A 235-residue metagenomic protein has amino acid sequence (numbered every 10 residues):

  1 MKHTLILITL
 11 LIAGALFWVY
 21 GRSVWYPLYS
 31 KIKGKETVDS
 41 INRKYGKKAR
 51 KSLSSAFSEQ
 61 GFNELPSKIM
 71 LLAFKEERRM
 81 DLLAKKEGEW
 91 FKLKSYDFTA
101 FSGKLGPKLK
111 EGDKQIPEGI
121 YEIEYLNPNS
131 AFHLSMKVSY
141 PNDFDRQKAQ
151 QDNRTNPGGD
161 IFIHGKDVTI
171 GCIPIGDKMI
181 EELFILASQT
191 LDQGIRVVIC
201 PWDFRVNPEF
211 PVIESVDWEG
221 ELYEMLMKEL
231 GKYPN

Functional and structural regions predicted by a protein language model:
M1-K2: N-terminal hydrophobic targeting signals that begin at the initiator methionine
L5-R22: Hydrophobic membrane-insertion alpha-helices, especially the h-region of bacterial N-terminal signal peptides
W18-I170, E181-L191, I195, P201-N235: Cell wall/extracellular polymer interaction/catalysis modules
